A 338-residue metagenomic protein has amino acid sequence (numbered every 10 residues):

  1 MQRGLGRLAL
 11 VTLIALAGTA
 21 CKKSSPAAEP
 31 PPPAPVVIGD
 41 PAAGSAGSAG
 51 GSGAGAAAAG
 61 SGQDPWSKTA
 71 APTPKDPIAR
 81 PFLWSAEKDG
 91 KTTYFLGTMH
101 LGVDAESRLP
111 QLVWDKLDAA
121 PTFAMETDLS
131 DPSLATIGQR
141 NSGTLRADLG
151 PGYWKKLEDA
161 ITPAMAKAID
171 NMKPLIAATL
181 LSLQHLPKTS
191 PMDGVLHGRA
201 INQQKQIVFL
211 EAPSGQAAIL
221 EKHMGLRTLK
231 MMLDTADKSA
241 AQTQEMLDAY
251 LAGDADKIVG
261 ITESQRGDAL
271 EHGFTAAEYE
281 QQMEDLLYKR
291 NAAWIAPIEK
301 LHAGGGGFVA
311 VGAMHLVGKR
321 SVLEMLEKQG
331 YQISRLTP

Functional and structural regions predicted by a protein language model:
M1-L10: Bacterial N-terminal signal peptides that target proteins for export
A9-G18: Bacterial N-terminal signal peptides
A20-S24: Bacterial signal peptide processing site
S25-S48: Short, low-complexity, disordered segments immediately C-terminal to signal peptides in bacterial exported proteins
P41-S61: Intrinsically disordered, low-complexity serine/threonine-rich repeat tracts
A59-Q282: Structured, acidic catalytic/metal-binding patches in enzyme active sites
E280-P338: A cross-kingdom marker for long, charged
